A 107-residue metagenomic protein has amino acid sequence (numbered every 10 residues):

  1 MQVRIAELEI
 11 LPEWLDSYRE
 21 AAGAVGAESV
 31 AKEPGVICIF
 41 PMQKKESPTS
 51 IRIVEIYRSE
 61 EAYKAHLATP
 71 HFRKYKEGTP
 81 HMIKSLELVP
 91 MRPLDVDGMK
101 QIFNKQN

Functional and structural regions predicted by a protein language model:
M1-I51, R58-L67, R73, K84-N107: Short S/T/G/P-rich N-terminal loop/turn motif that feeds into the first structured element of a domain
